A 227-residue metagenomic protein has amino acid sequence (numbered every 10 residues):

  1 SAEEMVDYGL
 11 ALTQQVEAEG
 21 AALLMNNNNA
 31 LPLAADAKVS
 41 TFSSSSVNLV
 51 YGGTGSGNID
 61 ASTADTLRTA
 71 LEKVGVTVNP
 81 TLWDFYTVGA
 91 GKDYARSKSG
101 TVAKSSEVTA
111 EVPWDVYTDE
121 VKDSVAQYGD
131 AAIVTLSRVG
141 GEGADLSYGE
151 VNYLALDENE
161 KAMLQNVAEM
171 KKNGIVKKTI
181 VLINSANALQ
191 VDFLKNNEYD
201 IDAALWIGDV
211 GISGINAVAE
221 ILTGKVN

Functional and structural regions predicted by a protein language model:
A2-N227: C-terminal non-catalytic regions of proteins with extracellular/luminal or membrane-system context
